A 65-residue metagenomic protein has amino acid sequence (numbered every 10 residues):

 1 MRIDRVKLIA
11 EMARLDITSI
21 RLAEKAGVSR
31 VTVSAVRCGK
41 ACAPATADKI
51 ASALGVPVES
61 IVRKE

Functional and structural regions predicted by a protein language model:
M1-R21: A short, Lys/Arg-rich alpha-helix, primarily the initiator
R14, K25, A53: Residues within the alpha-helical elements of helix-turn-helix
V28-A41: Recognition helix of helix-turn-helix/homeodomain-like DNA-binding domains that insert into the DNA major groove
G39-S52: Short, basic-rich loop-to-helix N-cap that marks the start of a DNA-contacting helix
G55-E65: Short C-terminal boundary/hinge segments that cap the last helix of small helical domains
